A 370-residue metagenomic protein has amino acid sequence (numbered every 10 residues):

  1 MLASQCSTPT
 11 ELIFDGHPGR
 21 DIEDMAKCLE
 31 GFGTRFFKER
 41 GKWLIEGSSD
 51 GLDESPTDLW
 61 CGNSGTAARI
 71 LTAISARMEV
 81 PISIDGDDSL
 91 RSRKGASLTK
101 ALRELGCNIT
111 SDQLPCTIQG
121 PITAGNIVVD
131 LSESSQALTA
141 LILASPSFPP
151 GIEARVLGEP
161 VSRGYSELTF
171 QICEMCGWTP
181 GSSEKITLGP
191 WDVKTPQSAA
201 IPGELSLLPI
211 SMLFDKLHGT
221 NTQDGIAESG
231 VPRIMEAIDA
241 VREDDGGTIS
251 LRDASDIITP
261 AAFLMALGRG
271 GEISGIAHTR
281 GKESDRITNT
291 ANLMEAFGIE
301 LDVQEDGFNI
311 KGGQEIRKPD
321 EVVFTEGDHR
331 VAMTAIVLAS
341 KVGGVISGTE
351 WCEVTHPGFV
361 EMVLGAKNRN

Functional and structural regions predicted by a protein language model:
M1-N370: Short, structured segments at the rim of ligand-binding sites
